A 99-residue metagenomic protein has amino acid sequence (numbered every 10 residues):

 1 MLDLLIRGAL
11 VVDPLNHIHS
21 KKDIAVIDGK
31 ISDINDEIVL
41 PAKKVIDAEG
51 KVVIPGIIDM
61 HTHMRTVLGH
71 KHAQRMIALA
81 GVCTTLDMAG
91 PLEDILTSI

Functional and structural regions predicted by a protein language model:
M1-P41: N-terminal metal-binding scaffold of metallo-dependent hydrolase/deaminase domains
L40, A48-I99: Metal-associated gating/positioning segment near the N- to mid-region
